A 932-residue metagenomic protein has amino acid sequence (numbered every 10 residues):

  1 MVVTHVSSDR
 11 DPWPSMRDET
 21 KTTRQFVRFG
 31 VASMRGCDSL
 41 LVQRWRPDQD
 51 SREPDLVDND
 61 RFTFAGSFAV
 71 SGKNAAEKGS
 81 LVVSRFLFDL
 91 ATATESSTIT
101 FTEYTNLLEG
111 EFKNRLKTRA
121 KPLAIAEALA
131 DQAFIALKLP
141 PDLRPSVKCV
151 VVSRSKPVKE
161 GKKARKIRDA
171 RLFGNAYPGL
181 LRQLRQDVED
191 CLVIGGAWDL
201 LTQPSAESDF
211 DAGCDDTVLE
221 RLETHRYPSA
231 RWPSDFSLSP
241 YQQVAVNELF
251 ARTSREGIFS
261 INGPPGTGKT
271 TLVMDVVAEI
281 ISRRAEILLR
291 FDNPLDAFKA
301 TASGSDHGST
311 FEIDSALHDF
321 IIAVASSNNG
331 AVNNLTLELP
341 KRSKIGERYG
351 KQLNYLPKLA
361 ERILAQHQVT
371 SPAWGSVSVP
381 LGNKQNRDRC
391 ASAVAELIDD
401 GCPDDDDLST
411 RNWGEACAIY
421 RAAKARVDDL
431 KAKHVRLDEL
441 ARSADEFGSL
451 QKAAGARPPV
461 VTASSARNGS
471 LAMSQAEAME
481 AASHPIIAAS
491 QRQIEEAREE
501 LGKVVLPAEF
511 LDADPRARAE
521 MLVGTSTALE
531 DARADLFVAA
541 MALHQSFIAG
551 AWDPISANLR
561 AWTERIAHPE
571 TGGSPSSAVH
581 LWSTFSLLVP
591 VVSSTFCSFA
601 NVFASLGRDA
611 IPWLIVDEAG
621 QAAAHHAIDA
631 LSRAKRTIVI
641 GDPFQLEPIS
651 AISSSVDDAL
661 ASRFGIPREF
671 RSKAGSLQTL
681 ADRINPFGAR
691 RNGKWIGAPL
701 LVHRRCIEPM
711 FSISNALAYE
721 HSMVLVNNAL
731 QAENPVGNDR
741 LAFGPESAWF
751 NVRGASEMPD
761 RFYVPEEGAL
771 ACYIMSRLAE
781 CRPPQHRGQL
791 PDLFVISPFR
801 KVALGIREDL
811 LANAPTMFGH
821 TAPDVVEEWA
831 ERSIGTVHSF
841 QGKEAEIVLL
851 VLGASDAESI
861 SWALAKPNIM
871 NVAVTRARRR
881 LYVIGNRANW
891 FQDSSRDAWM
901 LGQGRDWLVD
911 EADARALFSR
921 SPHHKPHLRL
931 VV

Functional and structural regions predicted by a protein language model:
M1-E160, D169, F173, R457 (+7 more regions): A helicase ATPase "motif cassette" and its flanking acidic/Ser/Thr-rich regulatory loops
L116, L123, A128-E248, E286 (+5 more regions): Pre-P-loop entry segment of helicase/translocase ATPase cores
L181-S237, A478, A482-A610: Conserved helicase NTPase catalytic core signature
P233-D235, S239-L397, H568-Y719: ASCE P-loop NTPase helicase motor core
P372-A373, S653-A698, T821, A857-V932: Helicase C-terminal subdomain and adjacent C-terminal extension
A395-L511: Extended, charged coiled-coil helical stalks used as long, distance-spanning scaffolds in large assemblies
L717-L811: Conserved helicase/translocase motor-coupling segment
E780-T875, R879, R887-Q892, L908-E911: Conserved helicase C-terminal RecA-like lobe
